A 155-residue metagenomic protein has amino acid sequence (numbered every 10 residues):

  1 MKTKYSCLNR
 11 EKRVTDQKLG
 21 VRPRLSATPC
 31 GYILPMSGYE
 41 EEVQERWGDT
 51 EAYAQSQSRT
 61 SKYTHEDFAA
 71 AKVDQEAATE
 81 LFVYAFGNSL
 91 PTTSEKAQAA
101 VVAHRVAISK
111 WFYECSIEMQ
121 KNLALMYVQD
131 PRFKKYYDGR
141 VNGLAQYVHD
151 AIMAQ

Functional and structural regions predicted by a protein language model:
K2-Q155: Amphipathic alpha-helical "stalk" segments
